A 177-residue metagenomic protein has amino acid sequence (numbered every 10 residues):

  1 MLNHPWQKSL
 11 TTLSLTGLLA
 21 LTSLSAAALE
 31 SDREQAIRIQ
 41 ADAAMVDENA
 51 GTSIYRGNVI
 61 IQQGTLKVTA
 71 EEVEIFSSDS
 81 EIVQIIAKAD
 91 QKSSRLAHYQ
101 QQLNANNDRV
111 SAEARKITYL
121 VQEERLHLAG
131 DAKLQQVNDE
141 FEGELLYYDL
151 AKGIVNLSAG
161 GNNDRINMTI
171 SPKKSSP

Functional and structural regions predicted by a protein language model:
M1-P177: Mature-chain termini and adjacent capping regions
